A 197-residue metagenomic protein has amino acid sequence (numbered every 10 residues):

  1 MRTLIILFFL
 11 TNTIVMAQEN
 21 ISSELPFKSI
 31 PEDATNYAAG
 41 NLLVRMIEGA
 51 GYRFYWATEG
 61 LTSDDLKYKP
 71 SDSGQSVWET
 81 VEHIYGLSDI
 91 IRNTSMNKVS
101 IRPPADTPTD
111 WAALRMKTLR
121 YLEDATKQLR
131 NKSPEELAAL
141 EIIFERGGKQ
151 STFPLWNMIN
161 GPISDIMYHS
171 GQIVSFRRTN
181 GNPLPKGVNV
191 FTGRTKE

Functional and structural regions predicted by a protein language model:
M1-S22: Bacterial Sec-dependent N-terminal signal peptides
E19-L25, E32, V44-E48, Y55 (+2 more regions): Short, contiguous alpha-helical
A38-A39: Membrane-proximal N-terminal soluble sensing/regulatory segments of transmembrane proteins
R53-W56, G60, D124, Q128 (+1 more regions): Solvent-exposed, charged/polar functional surfaces in cytosolic regulatory/catalytic domains
G60, H83-G86, R120: Residues within well-ordered alpha-helical secondary structure of globular protein domains
G60-L66, Q128-A138, R178-L184: Surface-exposed helix-capping loop/turn segments at secondary-structure junctions
T109-R146, S151-Y168: Acidic/histidine-rich alpha-helical segments that form the ligand environment of transition-metal centers
